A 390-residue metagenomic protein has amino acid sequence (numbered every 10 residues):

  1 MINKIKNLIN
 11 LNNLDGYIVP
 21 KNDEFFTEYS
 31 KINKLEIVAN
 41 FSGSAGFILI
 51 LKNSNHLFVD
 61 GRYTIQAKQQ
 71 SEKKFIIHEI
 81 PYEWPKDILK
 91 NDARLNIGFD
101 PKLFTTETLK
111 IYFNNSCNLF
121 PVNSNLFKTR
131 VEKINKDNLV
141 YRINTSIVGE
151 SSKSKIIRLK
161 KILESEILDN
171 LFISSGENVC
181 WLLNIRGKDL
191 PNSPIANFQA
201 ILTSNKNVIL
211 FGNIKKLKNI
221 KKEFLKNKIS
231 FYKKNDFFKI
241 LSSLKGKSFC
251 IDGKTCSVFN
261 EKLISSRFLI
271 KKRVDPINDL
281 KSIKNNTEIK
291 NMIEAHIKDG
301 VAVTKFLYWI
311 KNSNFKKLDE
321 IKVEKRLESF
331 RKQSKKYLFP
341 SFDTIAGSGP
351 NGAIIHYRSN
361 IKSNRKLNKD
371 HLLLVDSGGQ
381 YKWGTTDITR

Functional and structural regions predicted by a protein language model:
M1-D92, F104, T108-L241, K298 (+3 more regions): N-terminal accessory/capping or targeting/presequence segment of soluble
K4, L8, N12, N115 (+13 more regions): Generic, well-ordered alpha-helical scaffold segments in large soluble proteins
D15-V19, K317-F342: Amphipathic alpha-helical
E24, L103-T105, N178, T255-C256 (+1 more regions): Short, charged beta-turn/beta-strand-edge "cap" motif at the junction between a beta-strand and an adjacent loop
Y112-F113, T385-R390: Short, compositionally biased
N115-I134, C256-N291: Terminal amphipathic helices with adjacent charged low-complexity linkers/tails
I220-D275, K281: Conserved catalytic alpha/beta cores of large enzymes that bind or transform nucleotide phosphates and polynucleotides
